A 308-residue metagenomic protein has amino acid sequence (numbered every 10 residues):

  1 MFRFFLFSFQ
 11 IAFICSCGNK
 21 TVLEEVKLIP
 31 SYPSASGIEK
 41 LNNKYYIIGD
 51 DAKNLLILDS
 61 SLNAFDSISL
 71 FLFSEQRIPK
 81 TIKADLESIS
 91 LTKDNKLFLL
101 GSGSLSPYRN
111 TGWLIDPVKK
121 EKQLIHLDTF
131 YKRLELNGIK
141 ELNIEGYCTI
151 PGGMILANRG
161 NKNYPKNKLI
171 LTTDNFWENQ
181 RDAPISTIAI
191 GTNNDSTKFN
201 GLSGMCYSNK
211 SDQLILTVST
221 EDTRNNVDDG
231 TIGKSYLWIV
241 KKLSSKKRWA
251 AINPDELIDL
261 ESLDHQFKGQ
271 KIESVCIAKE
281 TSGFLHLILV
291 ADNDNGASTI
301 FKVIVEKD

Functional and structural regions predicted by a protein language model:
M1-L23: Bacterial Sec-dependent N-terminal signal peptides
G18-D308: Sequence/structural signature of beta-propeller domains
